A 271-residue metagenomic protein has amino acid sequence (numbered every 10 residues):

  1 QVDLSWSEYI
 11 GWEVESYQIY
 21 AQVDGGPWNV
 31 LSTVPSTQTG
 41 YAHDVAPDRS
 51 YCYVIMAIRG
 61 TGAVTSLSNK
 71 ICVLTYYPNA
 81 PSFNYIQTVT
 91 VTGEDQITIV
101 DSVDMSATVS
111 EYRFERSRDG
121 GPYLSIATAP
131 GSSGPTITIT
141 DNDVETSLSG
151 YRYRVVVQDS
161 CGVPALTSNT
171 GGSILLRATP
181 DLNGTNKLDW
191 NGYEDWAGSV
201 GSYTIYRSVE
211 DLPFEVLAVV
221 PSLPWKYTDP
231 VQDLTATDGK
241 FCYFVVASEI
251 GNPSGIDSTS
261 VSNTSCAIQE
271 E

Functional and structural regions predicted by a protein language model:
Q1-E13, P47, G62-T108, D159-S199 (+2 more regions): Pro/Thr/Ser/Gly-rich low-complexity, intrinsically disordered linker/stalk tracts
Q1-S7, V14, Q18, V109 (+4 more regions): Short intrinsically disordered, low-complexity coil segments enriched in acidic
W6, I19, H43, Y53-I55 (+10 more regions): An aromatic-rich alpha-helical recognition segment common to small helix-rich domains
I10, V23-P27, R59-T61, Y77 (+4 more regions): Solvent-exposed strand-loop boundary residues in beta-sheet-rich modules
Y17-D48, R113-S147, G201-T237: Recognizes extended acidic, P/S/T-rich segments that occur within or adjacent to Ig-like beta-sandwich modules
I19, T33, Y53, F83-V89 (+4 more regions): Generic structural motif
A42-A63, D141-V163, D229-G255: Beta-strand-rich modules
